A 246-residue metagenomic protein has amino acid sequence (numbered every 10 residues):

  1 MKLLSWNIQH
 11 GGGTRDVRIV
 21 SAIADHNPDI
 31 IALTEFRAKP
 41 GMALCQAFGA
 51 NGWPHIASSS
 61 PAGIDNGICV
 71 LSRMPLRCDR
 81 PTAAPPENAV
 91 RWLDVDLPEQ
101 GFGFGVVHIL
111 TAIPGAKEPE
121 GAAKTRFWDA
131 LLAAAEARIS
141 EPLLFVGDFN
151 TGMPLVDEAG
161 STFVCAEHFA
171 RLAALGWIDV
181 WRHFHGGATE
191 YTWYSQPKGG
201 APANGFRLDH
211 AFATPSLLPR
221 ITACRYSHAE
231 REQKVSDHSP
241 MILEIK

Functional and structural regions predicted by a protein language model:
M1-H10, G101-A116, V146, H238: Active-site-proximal beta-strand elements of phosphoester/diester hydrolases
L3-I8, I19-M42, L131-D157, V180 (+3 more regions): Active-site beta-strand/loop signature of hydrolases that rely on acidic residues for catalysis
H10-R15, A38-M42, K117, G152-P154 (+2 more regions): Active-site environment of divalent metal-dependent phosphoester hydrolases
I30, E35-G115: Structured beta-strand-rich core segments of catalytic domains in phosphoester-bond hydrolases
N51, T125-T214: Metal-dependent phosphoesterases centered on the DNase I-like endonuclease/exonuclease/phosphatase
G63-C78, L97-P98, P197-R220, I245-K246: Conserved beta strand-loop-helix elements of the APE1-like EEP
R80-P81, L110-R126, M153-E158: Surface-exposed cleft-lining segments at the edges of enzyme active sites
K198-A201, E230-V235: Short proline/glycine-enriched turn/loop segments at secondary-structure junctions
